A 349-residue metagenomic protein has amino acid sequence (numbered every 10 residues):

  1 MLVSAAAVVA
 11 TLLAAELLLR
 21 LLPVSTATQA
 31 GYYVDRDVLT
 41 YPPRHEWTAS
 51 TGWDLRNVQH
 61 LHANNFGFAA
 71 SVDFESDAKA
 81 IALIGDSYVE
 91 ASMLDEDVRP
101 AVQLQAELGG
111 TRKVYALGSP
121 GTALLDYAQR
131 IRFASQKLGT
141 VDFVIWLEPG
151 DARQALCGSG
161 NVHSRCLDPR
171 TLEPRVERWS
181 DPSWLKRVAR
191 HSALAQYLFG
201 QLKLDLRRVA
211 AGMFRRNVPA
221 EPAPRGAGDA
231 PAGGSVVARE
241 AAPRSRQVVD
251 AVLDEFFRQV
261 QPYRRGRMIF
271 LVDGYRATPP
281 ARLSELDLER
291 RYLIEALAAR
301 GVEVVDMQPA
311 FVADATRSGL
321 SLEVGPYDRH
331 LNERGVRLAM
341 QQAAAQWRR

Functional and structural regions predicted by a protein language model:
L2-L18: Hydrophobic membrane-insertion alpha-helices, especially the h-region of bacterial N-terminal signal peptides
V3, E303, E323-R349: Histidine-centered active-site loop/cap adjacent to the catalytic His in serine esterases/O-acetyl transfer systems
A14-A15, Y127-Q136, L320-V324: Charged, often glycine-rich, active-site loop that binds/positions anionic groups
L22-E107, A223-G234, F311-A315, L322-P326: Membrane/wall-proximal cationic-aromatic binding patches
T28-D35, L124-G234: Interaction-surface signature
I81-L83, L124, D142-A155, A210-V312: Conserved, well-ordered alpha-helix/loop/beta-strand core segments that scaffold catalytic motifs
A116-A123: Short beta->alpha junction loops
L124, A128, R246, D250-L253 (+1 more regions): Short, amphipathic alpha-helical "lid/cap" segments that border enzyme active or binding sites
